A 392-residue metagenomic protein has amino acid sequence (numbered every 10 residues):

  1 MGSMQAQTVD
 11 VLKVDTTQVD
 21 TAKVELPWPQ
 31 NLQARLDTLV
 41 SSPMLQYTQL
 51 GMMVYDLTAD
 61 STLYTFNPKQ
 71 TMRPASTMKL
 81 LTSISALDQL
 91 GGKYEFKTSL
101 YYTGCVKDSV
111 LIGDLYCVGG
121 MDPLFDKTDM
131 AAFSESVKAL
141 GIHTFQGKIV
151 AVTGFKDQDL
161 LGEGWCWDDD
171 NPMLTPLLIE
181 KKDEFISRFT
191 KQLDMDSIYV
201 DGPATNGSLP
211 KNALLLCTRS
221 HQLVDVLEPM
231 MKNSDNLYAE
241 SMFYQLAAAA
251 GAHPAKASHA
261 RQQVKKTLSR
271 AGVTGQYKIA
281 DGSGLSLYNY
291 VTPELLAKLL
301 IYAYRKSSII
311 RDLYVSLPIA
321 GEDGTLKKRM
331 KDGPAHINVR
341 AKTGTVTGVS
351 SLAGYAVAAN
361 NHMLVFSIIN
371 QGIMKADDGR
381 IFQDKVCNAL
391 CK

Functional and structural regions predicted by a protein language model:
Q7-A59, Y64-Q70, S134-L140, K392: Beta-lactamase-like hydrolase cores
Y47-Q49, N67-K69, A75-M78, K93-E95 (+7 more regions): Extracytoplasmic
G51-Y55, L63-T65, D114-V118, K148-V152 (+4 more regions): Soluble periplasmic/extracytoplasmic beta-strand elements of cell-envelope proteins
D60, P74-G92, I149, R188-F189 (+2 more regions): Active-site SXXK
I112-P123, K127-E184: Polar, glycine-rich mid-to-C-terminal structural blocks that act as macromolecule-binding/assembly scaffolds
I179-S316: A small/polar active-site loop signature that marks catalytic segments
K278-K392: C-terminal soluble interaction/assembly domains
